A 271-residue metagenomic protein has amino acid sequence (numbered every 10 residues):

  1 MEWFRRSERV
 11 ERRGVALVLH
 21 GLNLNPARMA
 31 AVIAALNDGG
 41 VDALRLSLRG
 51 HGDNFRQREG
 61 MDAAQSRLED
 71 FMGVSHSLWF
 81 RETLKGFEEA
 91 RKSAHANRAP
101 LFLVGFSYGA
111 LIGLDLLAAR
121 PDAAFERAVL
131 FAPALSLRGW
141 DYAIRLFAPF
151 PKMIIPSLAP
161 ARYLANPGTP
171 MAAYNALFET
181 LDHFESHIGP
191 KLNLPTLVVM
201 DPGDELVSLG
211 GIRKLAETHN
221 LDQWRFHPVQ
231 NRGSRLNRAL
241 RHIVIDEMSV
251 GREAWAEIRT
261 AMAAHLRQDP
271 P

Functional and structural regions predicted by a protein language model:
E2-E59: Short, surface-exposed "cap/lid" segments of acyl-processing enzymes
V10, T169-N237, G251-R267: Serine-hydrolase catalytic core
G52-V74: Cap/lid segment of the alpha/beta-hydrolase catalytic domain
E69-A94: Alpha/beta-hydrolase active-site loop
P100-F102, R127-V129: Residue in the alpha/beta-hydrolase core beta-strand immediately N-terminal to the catalytic nucleophile
V104-G109, G113: Gly/Ala-rich beta-loop-alpha elbow adjacent to hydrolase catalytic centers
D115-E126: Conserved hydrolase catalytic core segment
V129-G139: Active-site nucleophile loop of the alpha/beta-hydrolase fold
